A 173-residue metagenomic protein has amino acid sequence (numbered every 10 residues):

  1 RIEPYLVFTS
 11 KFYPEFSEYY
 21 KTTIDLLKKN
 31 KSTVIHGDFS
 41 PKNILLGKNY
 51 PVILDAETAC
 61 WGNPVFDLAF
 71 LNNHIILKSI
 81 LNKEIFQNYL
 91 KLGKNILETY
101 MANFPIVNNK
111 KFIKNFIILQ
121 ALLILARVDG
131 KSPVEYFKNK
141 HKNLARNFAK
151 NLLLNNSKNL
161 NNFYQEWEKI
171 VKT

Functional and structural regions predicted by a protein language model:
R1-D25: Active-site catalytic-loop/activation-segment of kinase and kinase-like phosphoryl-transfer enzymes
Y5, T9-F12, I85-Y89, H141: Residue-level preference for long, well-ordered alpha-helices that form the structural scaffold of enzyme catalytic
P14-S17, K21, L90, K94-E98 (+1 more regions): Generic alpha-helical structural signal
E15-Y20, N43, N109-I113: Short, motif-level signal for alpha-helix interfacial/capping segments enriched in acidic residues and aromatics/proline
K21-F66: Active-site acidic catalytic loop and adjacent metal/ATP-binding pocket of ATP-dependent phosphoryl transfer enzymes
V65-V107, Q120-N139: Active-site activation/catalytic loop segments of kinase-like enzymes and analogous catalytic loops in related
K83-Q87, L123-T173: ATP/Mg2+ or Mg2+-diphosphate-binding catalytic cores that bind nucleotide phosphates or diphosphates via glycine-rich
F112-L122: Alpha-helical scaffolds flanking conserved acidic
